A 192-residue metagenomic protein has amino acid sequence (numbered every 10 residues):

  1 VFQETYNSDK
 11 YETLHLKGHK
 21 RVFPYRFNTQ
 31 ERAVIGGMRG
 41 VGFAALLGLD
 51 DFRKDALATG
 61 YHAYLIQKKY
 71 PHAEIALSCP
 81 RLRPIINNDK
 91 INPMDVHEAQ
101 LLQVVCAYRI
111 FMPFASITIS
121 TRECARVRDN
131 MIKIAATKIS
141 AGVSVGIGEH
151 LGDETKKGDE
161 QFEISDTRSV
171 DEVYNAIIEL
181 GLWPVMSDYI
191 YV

Functional and structural regions predicted by a protein language model:
V1, A33, A63, Y108 (+1 more regions): Conserved, mostly hydrophobic/aromatic
V1-T29, G36-G40, L49, A73 (+1 more regions): Conserved SAM/AdoMet-binding glycine-rich loop
E4-Y6, L46, L82, V143-S144: Short, ordered loop/turn segments at secondary-structure junctions
Y11-L16, R53-A56, D129-N130, H150-K156: Short secondary-structure transition/capping segments
L16-G18, T29-D55, S78-M94, P113-C124: Conserved strand-turn element in the central/C-terminal portion of the radical SAM core barrel that lines
F23-R26, A56-T59, L101, V170: Aromatic/hydrophobic pocket-lining residues that form the small-molecule binding cavity in soluble enzyme cores
E31, L57-P71: Short amphipathic alpha-helices and their capping/turn segments at secondary-structure boundaries
Q67-V192: Auxiliary Fe-S-binding modules of radical SAM enzymes
